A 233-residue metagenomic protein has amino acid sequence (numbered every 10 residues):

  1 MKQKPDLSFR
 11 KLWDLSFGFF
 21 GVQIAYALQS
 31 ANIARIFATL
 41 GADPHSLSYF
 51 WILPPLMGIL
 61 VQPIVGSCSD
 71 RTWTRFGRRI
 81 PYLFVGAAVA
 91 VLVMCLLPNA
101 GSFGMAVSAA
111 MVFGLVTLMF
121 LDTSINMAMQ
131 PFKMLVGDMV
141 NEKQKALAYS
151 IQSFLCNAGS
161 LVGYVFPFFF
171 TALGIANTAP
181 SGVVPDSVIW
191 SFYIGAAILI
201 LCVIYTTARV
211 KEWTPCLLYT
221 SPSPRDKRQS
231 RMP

Functional and structural regions predicted by a protein language model:
Q3-P55: Helix-loop boundary and gating motifs at the non-cytosolic
Y49-S67: Central cavity-lining transmembrane alpha-helices of secondary-active solute carriers, predominantly the Major
R71-G86: Cytoplasmic membrane-interface "Motif A"-like loop-to-helix N-cap segments of 12-TM Major Facilitator Superfamily
F84-A106: C-terminal ends and interior cores of transmembrane alpha-helices in multi-pass membrane transporters/permeases
V93, V107-M127: Hydrophobic core of transmembrane alpha-helices in multi-pass small-molecule transporters, especially MFS/SLC-type
S150-T171: Glycine-rich segments within core transmembrane alpha-helices of 12-TM secondary carriers
I198-P215: C-terminal membrane-cytosol helix-exit motif in multi-pass small-molecule transporters
Y219-D226: Conserved small/polar residues in nucleotide/adenosyl-binding loops
